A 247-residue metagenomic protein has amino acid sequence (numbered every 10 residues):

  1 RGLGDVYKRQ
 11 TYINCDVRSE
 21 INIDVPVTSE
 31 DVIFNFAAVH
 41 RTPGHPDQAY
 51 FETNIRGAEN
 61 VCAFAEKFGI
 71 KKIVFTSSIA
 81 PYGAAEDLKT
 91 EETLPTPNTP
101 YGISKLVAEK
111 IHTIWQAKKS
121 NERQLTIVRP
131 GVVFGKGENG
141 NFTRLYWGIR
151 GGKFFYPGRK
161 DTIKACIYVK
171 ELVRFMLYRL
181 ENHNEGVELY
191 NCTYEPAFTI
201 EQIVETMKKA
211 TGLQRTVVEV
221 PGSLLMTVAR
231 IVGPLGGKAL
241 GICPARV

Functional and structural regions predicted by a protein language model:
G2-Y7, I203: Short, small-residue-biased leader/transition segments that mark boundaries at the very start of proteins
V17-R56, N60, F64-K67, Y82: NAD(P)H-binding glycine-rich loop region in Rossmannoid oxidoreductase-like domains and their noncatalytic homologs
T53-A58, V74-S77, S104-K105, A165: Short alpha-helix in the Rossmann-fold core of NAD(P)-dependent oxidoreductases
N60-P100: Conserved Rossmann-fold NAD(P)-dependent oxidoreductase catalytic core, especially the SDR/UDP-sugar
Y82-G83, R123-R144: Flexible, glycine-rich beta-alpha linker
N98-T126: Active-site Tyr-X1-5-Lys
E138-R144, G158-E181, V187-N191: Substrate-positioning beta->alpha
Y178-A245: Mid/C-terminal beta-alpha module of Rossmann-like enzyme folds, strongest in SDR-family dehydrogenases/epimerases
